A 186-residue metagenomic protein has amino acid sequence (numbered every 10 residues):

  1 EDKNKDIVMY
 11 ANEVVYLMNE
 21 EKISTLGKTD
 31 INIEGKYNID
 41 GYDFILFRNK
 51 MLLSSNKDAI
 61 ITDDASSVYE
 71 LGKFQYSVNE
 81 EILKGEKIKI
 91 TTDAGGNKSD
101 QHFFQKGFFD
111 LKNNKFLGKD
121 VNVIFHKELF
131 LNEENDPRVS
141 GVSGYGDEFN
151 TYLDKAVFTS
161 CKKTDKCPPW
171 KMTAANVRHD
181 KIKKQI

Functional and structural regions predicted by a protein language model:
E1-I186: Structural signature for solvent-exposed beta-strand/loop edge elements and short helix-capping sites, enriched
